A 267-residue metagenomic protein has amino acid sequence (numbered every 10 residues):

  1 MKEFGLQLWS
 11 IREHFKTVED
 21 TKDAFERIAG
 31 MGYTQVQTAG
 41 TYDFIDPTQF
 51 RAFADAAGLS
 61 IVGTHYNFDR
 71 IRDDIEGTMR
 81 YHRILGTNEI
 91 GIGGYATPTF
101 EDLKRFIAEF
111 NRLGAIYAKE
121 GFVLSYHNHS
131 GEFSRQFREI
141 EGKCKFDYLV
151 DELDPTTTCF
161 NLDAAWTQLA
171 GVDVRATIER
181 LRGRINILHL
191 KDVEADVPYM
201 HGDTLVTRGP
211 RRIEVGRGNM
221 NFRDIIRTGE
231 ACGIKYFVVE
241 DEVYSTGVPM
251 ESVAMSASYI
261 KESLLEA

Functional and structural regions predicted by a protein language model:
M1-E89, S258-A267: N-terminal pre-domain/capping segments
K2-L8, V36-T38, I61-Y66, I90-I92 (+4 more regions): Hydrophobic faces of well-ordered beta-strands that scaffold small-molecule active sites in alpha/beta enzyme cores
R12-V18, Q35-T48, Y66-I75, A96-K104 (+5 more regions): Acidic-and-aromatic substrate-binding clefts and catalytic sites of carbohydrate-active enzymes
E26, Y42-D43, S60, F68-F160 (+2 more regions): Active-site acidic/histidine proton-transfer and metal-coordination neighborhood in alpha/beta enzyme cores
V36, K119-N219: Acidic/histidine-rich catalytic cores of soluble enzymes
M200, E242-A267: Aromatic-rich peripheral "rim/lid" segments of glycoside hydrolase catalytic domains that contact and position glycan
R217-E230: A short, acidic, amphipathic alpha-helical segment used as a generic capping/interface helix at domain edges
R223-I226, Y236-E240: H/E-rich (His + Asp/Glu) clusters that bind or coordinate divalent metals
